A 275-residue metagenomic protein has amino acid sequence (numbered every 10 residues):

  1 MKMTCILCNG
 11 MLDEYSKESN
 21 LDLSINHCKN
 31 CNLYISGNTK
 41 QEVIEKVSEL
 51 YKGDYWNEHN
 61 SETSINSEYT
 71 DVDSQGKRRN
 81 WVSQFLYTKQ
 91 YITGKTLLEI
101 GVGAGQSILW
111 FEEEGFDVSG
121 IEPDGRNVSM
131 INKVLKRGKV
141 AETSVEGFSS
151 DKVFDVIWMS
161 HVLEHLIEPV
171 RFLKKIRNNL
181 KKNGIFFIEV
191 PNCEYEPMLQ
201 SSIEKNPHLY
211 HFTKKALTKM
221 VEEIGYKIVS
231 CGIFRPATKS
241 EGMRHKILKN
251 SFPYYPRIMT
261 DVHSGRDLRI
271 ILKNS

Functional and structural regions predicted by a protein language model:
M1-S160, V170-L173, G232-P236, G242 (+3 more regions): Conserved N-terminal segment of class I S-adenosyl-L-methionine
N66-E68, P197-N206, H245-S251: Short glycine/proline- and charge-enriched loop/turn segments that cap or connect secondary-structure elements
H161-H165: A short His-aromatic
I167-R171, M198: Short N-terminal helix/helix-N-cap motif within the alpha/beta-hydrolase-1
V170-I185: A short glycine-rich, Lys/Arg-flanked "PGG" loop and its adjoining helix->strand segment in the class I
F187-M220, P236: Short, glycine-/aromatic-enriched active-site segment of Class I SAM-dependent methyltransferases
